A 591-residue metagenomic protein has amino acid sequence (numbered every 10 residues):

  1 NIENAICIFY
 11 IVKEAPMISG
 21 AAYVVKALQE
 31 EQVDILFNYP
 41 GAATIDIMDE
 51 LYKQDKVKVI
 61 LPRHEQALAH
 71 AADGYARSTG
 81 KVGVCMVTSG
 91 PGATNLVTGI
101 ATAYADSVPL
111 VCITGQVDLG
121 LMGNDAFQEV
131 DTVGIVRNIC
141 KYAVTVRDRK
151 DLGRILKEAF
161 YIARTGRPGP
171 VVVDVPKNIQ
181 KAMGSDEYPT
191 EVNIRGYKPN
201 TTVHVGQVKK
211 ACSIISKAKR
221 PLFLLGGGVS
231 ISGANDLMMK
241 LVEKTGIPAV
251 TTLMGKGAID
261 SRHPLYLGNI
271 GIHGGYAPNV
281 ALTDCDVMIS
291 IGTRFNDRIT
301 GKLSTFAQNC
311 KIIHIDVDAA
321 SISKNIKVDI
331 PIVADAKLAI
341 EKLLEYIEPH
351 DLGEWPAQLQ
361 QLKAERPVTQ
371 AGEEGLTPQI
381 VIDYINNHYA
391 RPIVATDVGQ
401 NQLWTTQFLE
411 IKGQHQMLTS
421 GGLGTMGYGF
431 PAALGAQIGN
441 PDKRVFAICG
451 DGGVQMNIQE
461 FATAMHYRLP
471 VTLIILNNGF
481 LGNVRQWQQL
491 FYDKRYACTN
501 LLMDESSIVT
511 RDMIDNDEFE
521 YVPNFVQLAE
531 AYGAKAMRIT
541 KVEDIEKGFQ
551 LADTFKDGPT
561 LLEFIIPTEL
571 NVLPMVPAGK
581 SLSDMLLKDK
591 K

Functional and structural regions predicted by a protein language model:
V12-H350, Y384, P470-L473, F491-C498 (+3 more regions): N-terminal alpha/beta PP-like core and its mobile active-site loop of ThDP/TPP-dependent enzymes
A21-V24, Q29-D34, I47-L51, Q360-Q437: Active-site diphosphate/adenylate-binding microenvironment
T44, E65-H70, N401-L403, K541-I545: Short acidic loop-to-helix transition motifs that present clustered carboxylates
I113, M122, F127-Q128, S323-N325 (+3 more regions): Thiamine diphosphate
K141-Y142, N193-R195, Q360-E374, V509-R511: Short glycine/proline- and acidic residue-enriched helix-loop micro-motifs that form flexible lids or anion-recognition
P168-V171, P349-Q361, T369-Q370: Flexible, glycine/charged-enriched surface loops at secondary-structure junctions
